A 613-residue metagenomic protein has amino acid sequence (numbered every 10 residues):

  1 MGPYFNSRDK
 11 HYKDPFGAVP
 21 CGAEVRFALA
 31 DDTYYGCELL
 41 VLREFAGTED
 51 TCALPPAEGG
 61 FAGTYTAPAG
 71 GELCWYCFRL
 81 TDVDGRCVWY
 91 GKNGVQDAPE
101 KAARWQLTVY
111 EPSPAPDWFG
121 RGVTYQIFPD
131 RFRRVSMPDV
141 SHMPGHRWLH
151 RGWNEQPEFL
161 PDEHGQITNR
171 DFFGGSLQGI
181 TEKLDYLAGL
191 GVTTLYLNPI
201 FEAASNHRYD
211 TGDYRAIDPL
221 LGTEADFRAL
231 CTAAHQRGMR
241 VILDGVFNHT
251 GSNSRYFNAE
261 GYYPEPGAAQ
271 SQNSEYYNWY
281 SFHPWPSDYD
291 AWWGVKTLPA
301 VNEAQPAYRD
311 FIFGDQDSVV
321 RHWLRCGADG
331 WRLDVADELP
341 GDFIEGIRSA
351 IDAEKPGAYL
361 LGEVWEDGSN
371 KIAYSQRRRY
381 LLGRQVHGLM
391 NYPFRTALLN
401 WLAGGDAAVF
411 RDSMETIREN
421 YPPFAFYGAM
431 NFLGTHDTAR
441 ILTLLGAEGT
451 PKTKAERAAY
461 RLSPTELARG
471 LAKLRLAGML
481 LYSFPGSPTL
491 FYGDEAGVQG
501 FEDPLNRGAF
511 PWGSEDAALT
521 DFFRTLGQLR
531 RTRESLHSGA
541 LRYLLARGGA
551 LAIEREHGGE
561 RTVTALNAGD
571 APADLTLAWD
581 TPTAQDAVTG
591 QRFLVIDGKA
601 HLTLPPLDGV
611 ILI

Functional and structural regions predicted by a protein language model:
M1-G122, T193, E354: Glycan-association/targeting regions that enable binding to alpha-glucans and other polysaccharides
D14, R26, L544-A578: Carbohydrate-binding surface patches
L29, I127, L187, L197 (+10 more regions): Conserved, mostly hydrophobic/aromatic
D31, I596-I613: C-terminal beta-strand-rich structural cap/linker in extracellular carbohydrate-active enzymes
D31-G36, D570-A571, W579-P582: Short proline/glycine-enriched turn/loop motifs at strand-loop junctions of beta-rich domains
F128-T193, I200-C326, I347-E354: Substrate-binding/active-site clefts of carbohydrate-active enzymes
D130, Y374-S375, Y427-L462, G478-D516: Aromatic/acidic polysaccharide-binding cleft in carbohydrate-active enzymes
C231-R240, N248-H249, S254-E265, V319 (+5 more regions): Active-site-proximal helices and loops of the catalytic beta/alpha 8
